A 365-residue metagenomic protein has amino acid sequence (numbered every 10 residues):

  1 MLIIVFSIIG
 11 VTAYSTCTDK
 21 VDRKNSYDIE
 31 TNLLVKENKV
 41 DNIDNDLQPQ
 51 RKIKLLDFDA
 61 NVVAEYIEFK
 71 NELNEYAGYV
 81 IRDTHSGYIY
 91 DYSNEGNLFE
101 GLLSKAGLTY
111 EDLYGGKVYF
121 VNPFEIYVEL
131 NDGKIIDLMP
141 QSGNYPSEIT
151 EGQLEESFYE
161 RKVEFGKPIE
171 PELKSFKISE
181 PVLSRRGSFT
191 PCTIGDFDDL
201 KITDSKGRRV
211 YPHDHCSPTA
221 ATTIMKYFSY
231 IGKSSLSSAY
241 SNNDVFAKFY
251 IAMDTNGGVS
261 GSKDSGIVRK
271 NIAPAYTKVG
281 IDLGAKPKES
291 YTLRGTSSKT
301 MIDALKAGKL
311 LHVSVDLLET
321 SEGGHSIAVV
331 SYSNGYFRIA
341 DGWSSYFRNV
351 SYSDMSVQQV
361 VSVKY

Functional and structural regions predicted by a protein language model:
M1-S7: Sec-dependent N-terminal signal peptides
S7-K24: Sec-dependent signal peptide cleavage junction
K20-E37, F176-C192: N-terminal low-complexity, Pro/Thr/Ser-rich intrinsically disordered segments that act as propeptides or flexible
V21-A64, E68-G107, D244-Y365: Conserved active-site-adjacent core of cysteine acyl-enzyme catalytic domains
N42, E95-G115, N131-S262: Active-site-adjacent structural segments surrounding the nucleophilic cysteine of cysteine proteases and isopeptidases
I67, I126-E129: Short beta-strand motif characteristic of blades in beta-propeller domains
Y119-V121: Short, repeating "repeat-unit edge" segments in beta-repeat architectures
